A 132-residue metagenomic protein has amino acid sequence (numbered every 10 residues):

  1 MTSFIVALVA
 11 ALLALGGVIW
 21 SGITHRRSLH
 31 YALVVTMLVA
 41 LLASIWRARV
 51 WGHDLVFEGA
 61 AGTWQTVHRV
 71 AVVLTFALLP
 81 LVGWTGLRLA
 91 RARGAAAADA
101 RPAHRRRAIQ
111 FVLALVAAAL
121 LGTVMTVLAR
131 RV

Functional and structural regions predicted by a protein language model:
M1-V132: Alpha-helical membrane insertion/targeting regions
